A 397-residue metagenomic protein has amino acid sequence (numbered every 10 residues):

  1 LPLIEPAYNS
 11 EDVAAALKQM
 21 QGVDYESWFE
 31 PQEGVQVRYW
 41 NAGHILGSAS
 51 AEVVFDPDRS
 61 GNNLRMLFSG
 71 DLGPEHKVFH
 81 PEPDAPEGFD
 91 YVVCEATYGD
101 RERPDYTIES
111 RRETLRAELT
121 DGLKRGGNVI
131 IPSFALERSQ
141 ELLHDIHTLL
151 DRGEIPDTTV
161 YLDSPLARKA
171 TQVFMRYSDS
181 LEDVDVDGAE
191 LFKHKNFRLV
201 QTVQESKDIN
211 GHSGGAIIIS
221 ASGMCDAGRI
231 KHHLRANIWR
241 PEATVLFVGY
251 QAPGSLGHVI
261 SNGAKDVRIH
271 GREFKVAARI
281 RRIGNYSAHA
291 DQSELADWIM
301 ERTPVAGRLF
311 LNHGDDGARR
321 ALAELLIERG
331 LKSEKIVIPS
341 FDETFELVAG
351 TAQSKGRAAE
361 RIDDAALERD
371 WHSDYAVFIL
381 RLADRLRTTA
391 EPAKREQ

Functional and structural regions predicted by a protein language model:
L1-E154, T159, D183: His/Asp/Glu-rich metal-coordinating catalytic cores of metallo-dependent phosphodiesterases/hydrolases acting on
V35-Y39, V173-S180, A296-D297, L347-R361: Short, surface-exposed amphipathic charged segments that create phosphate/polyanion-binding patches used for binding
Y39-A42, L67-L72, V93-T97, P132-F134 (+7 more regions): Active-site neighborhood of phospho(di)ester-bond hydrolases with catalytic His/Asp-centered motifs
V78-T97, R168-K169, M175-L181, Q251-A277: Short, compositionally biased "basic patch" segments
L115-L256, V267-R268, T303, G317-R320 (+3 more regions): Hard-cation-handling environments
R240, G314-R361: C-terminal, active-site-flanking charged/polar segments
R268-I299: Generic long, charged, amphipathic alpha-helical segments
S340-E396: Charged, amphipathic alpha-helical linkers/stalks
